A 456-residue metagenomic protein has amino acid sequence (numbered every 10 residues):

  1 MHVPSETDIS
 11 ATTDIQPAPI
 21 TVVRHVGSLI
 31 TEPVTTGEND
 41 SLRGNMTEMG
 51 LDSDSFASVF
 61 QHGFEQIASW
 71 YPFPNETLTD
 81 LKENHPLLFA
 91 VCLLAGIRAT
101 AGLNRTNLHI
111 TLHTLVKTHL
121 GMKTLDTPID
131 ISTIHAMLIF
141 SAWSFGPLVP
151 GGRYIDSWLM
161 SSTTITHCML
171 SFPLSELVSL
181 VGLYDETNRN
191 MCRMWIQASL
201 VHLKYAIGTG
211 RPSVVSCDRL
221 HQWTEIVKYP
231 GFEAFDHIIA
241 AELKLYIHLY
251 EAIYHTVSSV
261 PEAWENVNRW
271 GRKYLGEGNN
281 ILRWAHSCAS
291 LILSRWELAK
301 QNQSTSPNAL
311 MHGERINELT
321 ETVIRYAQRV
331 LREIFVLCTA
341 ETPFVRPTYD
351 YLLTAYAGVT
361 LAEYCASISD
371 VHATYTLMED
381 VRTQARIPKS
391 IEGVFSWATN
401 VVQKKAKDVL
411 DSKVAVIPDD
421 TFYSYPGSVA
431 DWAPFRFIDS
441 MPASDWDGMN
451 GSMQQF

Functional and structural regions predicted by a protein language model:
M1-H135, F140, G146, P150-R153 (+3 more regions): Acidic, Ser/Thr/Pro-rich intrinsically disordered transcriptional activation regions
S157: A charged helix-plus-loop insertion that forms the helical arch/lid used to bind and gate nucleic-acid substrates
S162-V178: A gly/proline- and charged-residue-enriched helix-loop-helix capping module
F172-S175, A206-S216: Proline-centered turn/helix-capping motifs that create local helix->coil transitions or kinks
V178-L183, L220-H221: Short linear capping/connector segments at secondary-structure termini
E186-N188: Conserved binding/catalytic microenvironments
R193-G210: Short, hydrophobic/proline-enriched secondary-structure or compact coil segments at domain edges
